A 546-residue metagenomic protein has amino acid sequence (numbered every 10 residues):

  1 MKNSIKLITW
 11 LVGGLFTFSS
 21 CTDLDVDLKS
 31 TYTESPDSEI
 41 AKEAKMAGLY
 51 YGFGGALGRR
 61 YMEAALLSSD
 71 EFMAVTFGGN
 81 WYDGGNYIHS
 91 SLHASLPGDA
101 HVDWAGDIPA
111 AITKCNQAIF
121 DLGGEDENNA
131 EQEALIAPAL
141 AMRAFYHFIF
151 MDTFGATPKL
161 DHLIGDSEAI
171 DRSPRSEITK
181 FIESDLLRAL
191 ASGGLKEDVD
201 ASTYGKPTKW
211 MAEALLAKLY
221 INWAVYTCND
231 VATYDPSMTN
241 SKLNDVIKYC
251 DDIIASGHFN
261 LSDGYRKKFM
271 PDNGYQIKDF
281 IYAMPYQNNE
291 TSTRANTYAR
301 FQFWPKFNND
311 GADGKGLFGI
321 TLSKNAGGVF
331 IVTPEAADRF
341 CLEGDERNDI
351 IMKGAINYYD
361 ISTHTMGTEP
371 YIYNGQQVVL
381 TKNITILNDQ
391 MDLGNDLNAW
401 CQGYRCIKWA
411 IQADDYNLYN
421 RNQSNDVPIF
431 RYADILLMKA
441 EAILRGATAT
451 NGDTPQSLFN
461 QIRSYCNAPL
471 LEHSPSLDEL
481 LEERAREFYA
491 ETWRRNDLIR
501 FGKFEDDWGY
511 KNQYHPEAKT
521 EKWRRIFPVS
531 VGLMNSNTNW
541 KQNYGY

Functional and structural regions predicted by a protein language model:
S20-D23, I108-A111, F181, Y204 (+4 more regions): Long, intrinsically disordered, low-complexity segments
C21-S68, K267-F269, S530, S536-Y546: Membrane-proximal, proline-rich intrinsically disordered regions
Y32-P36, I40, R60-G79, L163 (+4 more regions): Short, surface-exposed recognition loops and adjoining beta-strand edges that mediate ligand/DNA contacts, enriched
S38-E39, E43-A56, G79-F154, E168-K180 (+6 more regions): Conserved, well-structured interaction surfaces
I149-T153, P158, N222-V231, R445-T448: Short coil/turn linking the two alpha-helices of tandem helical-hairpin repeats
E335-R431: Flexible, polar/acidic helix-loop-strand segments at domain edges
